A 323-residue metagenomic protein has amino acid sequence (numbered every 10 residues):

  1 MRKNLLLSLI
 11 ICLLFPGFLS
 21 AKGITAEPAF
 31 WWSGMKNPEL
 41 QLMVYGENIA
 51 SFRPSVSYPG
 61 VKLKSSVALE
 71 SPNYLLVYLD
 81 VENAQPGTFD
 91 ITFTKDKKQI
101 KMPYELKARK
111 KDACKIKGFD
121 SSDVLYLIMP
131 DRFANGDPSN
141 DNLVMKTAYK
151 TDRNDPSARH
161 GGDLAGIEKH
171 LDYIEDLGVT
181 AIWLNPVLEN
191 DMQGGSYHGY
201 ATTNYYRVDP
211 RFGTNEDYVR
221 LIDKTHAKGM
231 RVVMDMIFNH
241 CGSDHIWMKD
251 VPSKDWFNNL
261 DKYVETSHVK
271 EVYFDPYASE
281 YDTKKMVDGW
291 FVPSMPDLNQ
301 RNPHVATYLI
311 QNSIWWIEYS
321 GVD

Functional and structural regions predicted by a protein language model:
M1-L7: Bacterial N-terminal signal peptides that target proteins for export
S8-G17: Bacterial N-terminal signal peptides
A21-A50, L106-R109: Beta-strand/beta-sandwich contexts
K36-T88, T92-K97: Immunoglobulin-like IPT/TIG beta-sandwich domains and homologous Ig-like subdomains
T88-I116: Non-catalytic propeptide/linker segments at domain boundaries
L106-L127, R132, G136: Low-complexity, Pro/Ser/Thr- and charge-rich linker/hinge segments at domain boundaries
F133-S320: Substrate-binding/active-site clefts of carbohydrate-active enzymes
